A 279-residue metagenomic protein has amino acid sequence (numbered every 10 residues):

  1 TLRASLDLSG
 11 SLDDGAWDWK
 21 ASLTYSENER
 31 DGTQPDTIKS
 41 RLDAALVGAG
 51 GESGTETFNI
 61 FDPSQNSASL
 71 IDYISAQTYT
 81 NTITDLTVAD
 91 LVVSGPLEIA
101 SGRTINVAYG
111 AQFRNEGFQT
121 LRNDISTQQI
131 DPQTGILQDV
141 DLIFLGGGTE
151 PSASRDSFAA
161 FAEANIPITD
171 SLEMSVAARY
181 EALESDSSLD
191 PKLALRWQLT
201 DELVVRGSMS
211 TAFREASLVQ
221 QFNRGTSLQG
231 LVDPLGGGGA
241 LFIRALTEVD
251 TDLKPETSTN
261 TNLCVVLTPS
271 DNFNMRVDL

Functional and structural regions predicted by a protein language model:
T1-S157, S210-D252, D278: Surface-exposed, low-complexity loop segments enriched in small/polar and acidic residues
A4-G10, L91-G95, A160-I166, L193-W197 (+2 more regions): Residues on the lipid-exposed face of transmembrane beta-strands in outer-membrane beta-barrel proteins
D13-G15, E98-G102, T169-S171, Q198-E202 (+2 more regions): Outer-membrane beta-barrel channels and translocator barrels
W17-A21, I105-Y109, M174-V176, P191 (+3 more regions): Transmembrane beta-strands of outer-membrane beta-barrel proteins
G147-E150, P167, M174, L193 (+2 more regions): Conserved P-loop NTPase motor cores
G148-R155, E163, P167, R179-S185 (+2 more regions): Alpha-helix capping and helix-loop boundary segments enriched in small/acidic/polar residues
L172-E184, L189, L195, V205-A212: Transmembrane beta-strand segments that form the barrel wall of outer-membrane beta-barrel proteins
L253-L279: Charge-patterned, long linear interaction tracts outside catalytic cores
